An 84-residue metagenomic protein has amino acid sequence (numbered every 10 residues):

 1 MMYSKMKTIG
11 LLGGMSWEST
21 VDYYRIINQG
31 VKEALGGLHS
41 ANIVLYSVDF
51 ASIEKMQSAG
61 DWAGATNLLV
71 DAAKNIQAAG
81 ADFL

Functional and structural regions predicted by a protein language model:
M2-D71: N-terminal glycine-rich anion-binding loop in soluble enzyme alpha/beta folds
Q77-G80: Non-catalytic positions within long, well-ordered alpha-helices that form the structural scaffold/packing of enzyme
F83: Short, Asp-centered acidic motifs that coordinate Mg2+ and/or phosphate in catalytic or ligand-binding sites
